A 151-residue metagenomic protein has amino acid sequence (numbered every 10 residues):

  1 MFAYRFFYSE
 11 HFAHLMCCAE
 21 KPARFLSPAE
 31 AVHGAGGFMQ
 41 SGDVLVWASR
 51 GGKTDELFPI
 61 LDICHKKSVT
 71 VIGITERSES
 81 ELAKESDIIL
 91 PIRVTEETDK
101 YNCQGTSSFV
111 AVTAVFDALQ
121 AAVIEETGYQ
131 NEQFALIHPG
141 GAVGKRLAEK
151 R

Functional and structural regions predicted by a protein language model:
M1-T127: Glycine-rich phosphate-binding loops that contact phosphosugars or nucleotide phosphates
K84, T98, E125-R151: Internal, active-site/partner-interface "lid" segment
